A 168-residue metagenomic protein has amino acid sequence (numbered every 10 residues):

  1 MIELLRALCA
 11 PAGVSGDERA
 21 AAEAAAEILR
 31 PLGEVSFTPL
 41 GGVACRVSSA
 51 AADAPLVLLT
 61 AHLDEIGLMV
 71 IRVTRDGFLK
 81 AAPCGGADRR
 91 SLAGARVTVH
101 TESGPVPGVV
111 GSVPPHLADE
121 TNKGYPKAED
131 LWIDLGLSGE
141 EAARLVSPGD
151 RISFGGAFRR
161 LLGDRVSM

Functional and structural regions predicted by a protein language model:
M1-M168: N-terminal hydrophobic/helix-forming segments and targeting peptides
